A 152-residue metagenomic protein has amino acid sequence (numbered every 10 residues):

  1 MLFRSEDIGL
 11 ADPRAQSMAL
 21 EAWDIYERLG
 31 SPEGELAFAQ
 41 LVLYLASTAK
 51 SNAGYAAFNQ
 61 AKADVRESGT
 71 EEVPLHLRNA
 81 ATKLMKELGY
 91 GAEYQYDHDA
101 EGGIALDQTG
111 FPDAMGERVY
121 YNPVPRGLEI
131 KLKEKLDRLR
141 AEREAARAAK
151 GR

Functional and structural regions predicted by a protein language model:
S5-I8: Hydrophobic "lid/gating" helix adjacent to the active-site nucleophile that controls access to an acyl-thioester pocket
D12-Q16: Short, well-ordered alpha-helical segments that carry or flank key catalytic/ligand-binding motifs at enzyme/regulatory
S17-R152: Conserved catalytic/coupling modules of large nucleotide/cofactor-utilizing molecular machines
